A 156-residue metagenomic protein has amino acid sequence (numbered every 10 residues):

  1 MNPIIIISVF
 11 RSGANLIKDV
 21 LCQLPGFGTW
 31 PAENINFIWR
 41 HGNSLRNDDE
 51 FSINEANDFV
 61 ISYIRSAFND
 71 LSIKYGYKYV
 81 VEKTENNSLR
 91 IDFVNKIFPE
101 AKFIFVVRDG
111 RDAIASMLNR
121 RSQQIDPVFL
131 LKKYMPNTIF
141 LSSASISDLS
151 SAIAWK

Functional and structural regions predicted by a protein language model:
M1-A67, L71-K74, S122-P127, L131-A144: PAPS-dependent sulfotransferase catalytic core
I6-S8, P31, V80-K83, F105-V107: Short beta-strand segments
E33, E50, E55, E82-E85 (+2 more regions): Glutamate identity and glutamate-enriched acidic tracts
G42, K78, E85-K156: PAPS-dependent sulfotransferase catalytic domain
A56-Y63, K83-N86, A154: Soluble or luminal CAZymes and related metallo-dependent hydrolases
